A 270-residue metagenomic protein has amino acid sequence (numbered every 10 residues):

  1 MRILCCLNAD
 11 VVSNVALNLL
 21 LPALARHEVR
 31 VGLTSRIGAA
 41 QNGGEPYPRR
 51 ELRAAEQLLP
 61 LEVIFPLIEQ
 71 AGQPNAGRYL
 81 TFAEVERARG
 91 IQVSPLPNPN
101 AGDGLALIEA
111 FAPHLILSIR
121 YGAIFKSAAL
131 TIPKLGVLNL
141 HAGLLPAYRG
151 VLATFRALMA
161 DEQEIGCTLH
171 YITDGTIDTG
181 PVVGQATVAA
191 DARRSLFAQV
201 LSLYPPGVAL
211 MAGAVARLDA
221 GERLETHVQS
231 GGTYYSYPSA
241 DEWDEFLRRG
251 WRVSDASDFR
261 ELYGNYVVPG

Functional and structural regions predicted by a protein language model:
M1-G270: One-carbon transfer enzymes
